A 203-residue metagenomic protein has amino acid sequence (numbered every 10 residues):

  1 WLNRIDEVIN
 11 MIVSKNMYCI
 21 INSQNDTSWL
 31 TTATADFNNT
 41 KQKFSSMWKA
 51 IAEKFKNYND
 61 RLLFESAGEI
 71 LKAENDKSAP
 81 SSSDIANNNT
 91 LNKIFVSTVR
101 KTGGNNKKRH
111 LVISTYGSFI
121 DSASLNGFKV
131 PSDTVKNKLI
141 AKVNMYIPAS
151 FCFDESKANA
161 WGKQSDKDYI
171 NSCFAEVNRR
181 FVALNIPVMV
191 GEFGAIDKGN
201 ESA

Functional and structural regions predicted by a protein language model:
W1-K72: Substrate-binding cleft and catalytic face of glycoside hydrolase catalytic domains, especially the flexible beta-alpha
Q42-A158, G162-D166, A175-A195: Active-site region of glycoside hydrolase catalytic domains
A203: Extended, alpha-helix-rich binding/interface surfaces that flank or overlap catalytic cores and mediate recognition
